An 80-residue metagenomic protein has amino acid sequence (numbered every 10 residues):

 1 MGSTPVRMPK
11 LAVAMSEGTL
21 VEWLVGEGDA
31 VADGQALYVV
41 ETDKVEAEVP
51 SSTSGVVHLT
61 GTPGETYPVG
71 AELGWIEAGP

Functional and structural regions predicted by a protein language model:
M1-P80: Mobile cofactor-carrier "swinging-arm" domains
